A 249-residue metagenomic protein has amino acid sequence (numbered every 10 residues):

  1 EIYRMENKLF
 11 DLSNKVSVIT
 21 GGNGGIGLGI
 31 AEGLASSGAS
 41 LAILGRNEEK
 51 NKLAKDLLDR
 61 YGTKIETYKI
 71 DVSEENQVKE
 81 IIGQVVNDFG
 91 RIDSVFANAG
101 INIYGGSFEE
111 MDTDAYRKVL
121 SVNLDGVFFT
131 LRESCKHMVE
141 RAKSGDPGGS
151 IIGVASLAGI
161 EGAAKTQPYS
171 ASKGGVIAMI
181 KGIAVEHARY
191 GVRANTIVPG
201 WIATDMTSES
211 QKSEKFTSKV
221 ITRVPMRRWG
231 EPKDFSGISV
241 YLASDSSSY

Functional and structural regions predicted by a protein language model:
V16, N23-G25: Conserved glycine-rich cofactor-binding loop
E48, K69-E80, T113: The beta1-alpha1 cofactor-binding region of Rossmann-like NAD(H)/NADP(H)-dependent oxidoreductases
G106-F108, D112-R117, V220: Substrate-binding pocket helix/loop in short-chain dehydrogenase/reductase
L131, S172, I180: Active-site helix of classical SDR
K136, V185-E186, S248: Alpha-helical segment proximal to the catalytic Tyr-Lys
S156: Residue(s) in the substrate-gating loop at a strand-loop-helix junction that position the organic substrate next
R228-Y249: C-terminal substrate-recognition "lid" of short-chain dehydrogenase/reductases
